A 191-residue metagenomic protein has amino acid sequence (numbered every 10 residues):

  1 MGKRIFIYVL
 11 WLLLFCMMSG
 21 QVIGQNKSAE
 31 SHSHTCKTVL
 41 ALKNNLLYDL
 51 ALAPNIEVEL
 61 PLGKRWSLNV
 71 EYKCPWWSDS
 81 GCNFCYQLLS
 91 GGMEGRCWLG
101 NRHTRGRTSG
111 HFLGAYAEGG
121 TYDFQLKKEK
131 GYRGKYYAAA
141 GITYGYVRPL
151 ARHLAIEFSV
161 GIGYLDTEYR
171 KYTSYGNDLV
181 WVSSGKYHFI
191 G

Functional and structural regions predicted by a protein language model:
M1-T35: Cleavable N-terminal export/targeting peptides
G24-W77, C82-S90: Short glycine/proline- and aromatic-enriched beta-strand/turn motifs that initiate or cap beta-hairpins
K27-T38, R65, G100-G110, L150-I156: Short loop/turn motifs that connect adjacent beta-strands in outer-membrane beta-barrel proteins
C36-L40, L50-L52, C85-G91, S109 (+2 more regions): Residues that define the transmembrane beta-barrel architecture of outer-membrane proteins
L40-N44, L68-V70, S109-A117, A138-A140 (+2 more regions): Transmembrane beta-strands of outer-membrane beta-barrel proteins
L46-L50, Y72-S78, G92, C97-L99 (+2 more regions): Transmembrane beta-strands of outer-membrane beta-barrel pores
I56-L60, V70, M93-C97, A140-R148 (+2 more regions): Residues on the lipid-exposed face of transmembrane beta-strands in outer-membrane beta-barrel proteins
A151-G191: Predominantly the C-terminal beta-signal and adjacent terminal strand-loop region of outer-membrane beta-barrel
